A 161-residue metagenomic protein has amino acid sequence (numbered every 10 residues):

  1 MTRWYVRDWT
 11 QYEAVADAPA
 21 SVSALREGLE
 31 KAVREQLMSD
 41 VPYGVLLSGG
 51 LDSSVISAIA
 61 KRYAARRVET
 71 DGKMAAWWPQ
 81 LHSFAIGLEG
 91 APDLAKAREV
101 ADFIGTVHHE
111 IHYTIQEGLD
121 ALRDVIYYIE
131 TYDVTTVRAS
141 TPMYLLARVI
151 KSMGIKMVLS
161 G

Functional and structural regions predicted by a protein language model:
M1-R7: Non-catalytic substrate-recognition/targeting regions of SAM-dependent transferases
R7-G161: ATP-dependent adenylate-handling active sites, centered on carboxylate activation for C-N bond formation
